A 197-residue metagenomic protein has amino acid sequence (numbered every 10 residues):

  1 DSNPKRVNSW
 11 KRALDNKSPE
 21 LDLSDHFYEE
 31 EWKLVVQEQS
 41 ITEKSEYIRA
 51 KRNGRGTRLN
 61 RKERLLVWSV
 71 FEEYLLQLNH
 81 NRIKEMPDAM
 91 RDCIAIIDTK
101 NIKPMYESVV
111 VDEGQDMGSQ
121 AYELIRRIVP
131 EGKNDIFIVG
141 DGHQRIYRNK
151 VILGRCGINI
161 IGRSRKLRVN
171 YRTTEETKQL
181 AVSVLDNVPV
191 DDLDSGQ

Functional and structural regions predicted by a protein language model:
D1, E63, S69-I83, A95-Q197: Conserved helicase motor core of SF1/SF2 NTP-dependent helicases
D1-I83: A basic/glycine-biased coupling hinge at the interface between accessory DNA-binding modules
K33, R52, R91-A95, V182: Short amphipathic alpha-helical surface patches that mediate protein-protein
